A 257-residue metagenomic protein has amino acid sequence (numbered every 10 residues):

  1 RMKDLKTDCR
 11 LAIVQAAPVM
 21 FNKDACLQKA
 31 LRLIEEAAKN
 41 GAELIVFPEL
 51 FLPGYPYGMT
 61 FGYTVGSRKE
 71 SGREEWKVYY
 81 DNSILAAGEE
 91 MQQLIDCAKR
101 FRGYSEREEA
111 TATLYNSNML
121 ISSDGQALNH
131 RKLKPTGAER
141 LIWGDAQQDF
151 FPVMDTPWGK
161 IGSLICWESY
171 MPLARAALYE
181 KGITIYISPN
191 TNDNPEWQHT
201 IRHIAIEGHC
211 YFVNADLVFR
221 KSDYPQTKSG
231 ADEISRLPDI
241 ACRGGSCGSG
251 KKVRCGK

Functional and structural regions predicted by a protein language model:
R1-L44: N-terminal active-site segment of His-dependent metallophosphoesterases
A12, M119-I121, C247: Conserved hydrophobic/aromatic positions in well-ordered beta-strands
V14-N22, S71-S83, G159-I161, I183-P189: Short, basic, glycine/proline-bearing loop/turn elements
A17, F51, Y170, T191-D193 (+3 more regions): Catalytic metal-binding/acid-base residues of hydrolase active sites
K23, E35-S123, N194, Q198 (+1 more regions): Cys-nucleophile CN-hydrolase/nitrilase-fold catalytic domain and related Cys-dependent amidase chemistry that acts on
E43-L44, I185, Y211: Short, Asp-centered acidic motifs that coordinate Mg2+ and/or phosphate in catalytic or ligand-binding sites
L85-Q92, D96, R107-T184, P189-H203 (+1 more regions): Active-site catalytic loop in hydrolytic enzyme cores
L217-K257: C-terminal beta-strand edge segments of enzyme domains
